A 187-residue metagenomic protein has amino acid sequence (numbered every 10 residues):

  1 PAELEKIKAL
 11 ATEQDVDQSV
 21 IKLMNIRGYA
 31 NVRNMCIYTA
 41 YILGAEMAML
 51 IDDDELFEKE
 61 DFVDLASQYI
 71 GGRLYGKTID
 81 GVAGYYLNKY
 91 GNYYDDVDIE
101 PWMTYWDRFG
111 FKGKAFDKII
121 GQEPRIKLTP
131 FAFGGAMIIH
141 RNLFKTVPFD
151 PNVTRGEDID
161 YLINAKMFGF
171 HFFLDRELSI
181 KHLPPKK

Functional and structural regions predicted by a protein language model:
P1-T39, L43: Active-site-proximal specificity loops/subdomain of glycosyltransferases
A45-L56: Short beta-strand-to-loop acidic/aromatic patch adjacent to the donor-nucleotide binding site
E60-G81: Conserved donor-nucleotide/metal-binding helix-loop-beta segment in metal-dependent transferases, i.e., the alpha-helix
K77-P101: Short beta-strand-to-loop element that shapes/binds the nucleotide-sugar donor at the catalytic cleft/hinge
K118-I138: A recurrent flexible, glycine/aromatic-enriched loop bordering the glycosyltransferase active site that acts as
N142-K145: Short, well-ordered alpha-helical scaffold segment located in the soluble/lumenal catalytic or ligand-binding core
T154-Y161: Acidic donor-binding loop at a coil-to-helix junction in glycosyltransferase catalytic cores that engages
F168-H171, D175-K187: Active-site donor/metal-binding and catalytic loop motifs of nucleotide-sugar-dependent glycosylation enzymes
